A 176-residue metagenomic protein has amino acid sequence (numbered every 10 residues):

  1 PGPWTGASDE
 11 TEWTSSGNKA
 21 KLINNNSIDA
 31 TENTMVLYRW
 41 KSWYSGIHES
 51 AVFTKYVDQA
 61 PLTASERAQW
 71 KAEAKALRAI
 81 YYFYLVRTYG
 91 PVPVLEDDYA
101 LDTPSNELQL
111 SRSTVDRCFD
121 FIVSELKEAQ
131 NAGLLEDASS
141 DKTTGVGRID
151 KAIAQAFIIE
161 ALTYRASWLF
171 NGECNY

Functional and structural regions predicted by a protein language model:
P1-D9: Hydrophobic alpha-helical membrane-insertion signals
T14-Y89, S105-D120, S124-V146: Conserved, well-structured interaction surfaces
Y44, H48, D120, A152-F157 (+1 more regions): A structural signal for well-ordered alpha-helical segments within the folded catalytic domains of diverse enzymes
V86-R87, P91-P93, Y164-E173: Short coil/turn linking the two alpha-helices of tandem helical-hairpin repeats
P91, T144-A156: Aromatic-lined, polymer-binding surfaces characteristic of secreted/periplasmic polysaccharide-degrading enzymes
L95-T103: Short, conserved phosphate-binding/catalytic loop or strand-edge motifs used in phosphoryl-/nucleotidyl-transfer
D98, R112, L169-Y176: Acidic, serine/threonine/proline-rich low-complexity intrinsically disordered regions
